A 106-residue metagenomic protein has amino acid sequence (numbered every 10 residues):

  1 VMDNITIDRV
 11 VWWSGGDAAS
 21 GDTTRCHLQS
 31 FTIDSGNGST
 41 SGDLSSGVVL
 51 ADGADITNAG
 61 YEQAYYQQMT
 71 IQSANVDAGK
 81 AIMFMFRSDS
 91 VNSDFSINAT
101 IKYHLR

Functional and structural regions predicted by a protein language model:
V1-R9, G21: Extended extracellular/luminal ectodomain segments enriched in beta-structured repeat modules
N4, T23, D77-A81: Extracellular Ig-like/FN3 beta-sandwich strand-entry sites
D8-W13, M83-M85, T100-K102: Residues within well-ordered beta-strands of beta-sheet-rich folds
W13-T24, D34-G36, S90-D94: Extended, low-complexity, turn-rich repeat/linker tracts enriched in Gly/Pro/Ser/Thr and Asp/Glu that occur
R25-Q29: Beta-strand signatures of extracellular beta-sandwich domains
G42-T70: Extracellular carbohydrate recognition and processing domains and analogous Trp-centered ligand-binding platforms
I71-S90: Noncatalytic modules at the cell exterior or secretory-pathway interfaces, chiefly beta-strand-rich lectin/adhesion
F86-R106: C-terminal interaction-tip segments
